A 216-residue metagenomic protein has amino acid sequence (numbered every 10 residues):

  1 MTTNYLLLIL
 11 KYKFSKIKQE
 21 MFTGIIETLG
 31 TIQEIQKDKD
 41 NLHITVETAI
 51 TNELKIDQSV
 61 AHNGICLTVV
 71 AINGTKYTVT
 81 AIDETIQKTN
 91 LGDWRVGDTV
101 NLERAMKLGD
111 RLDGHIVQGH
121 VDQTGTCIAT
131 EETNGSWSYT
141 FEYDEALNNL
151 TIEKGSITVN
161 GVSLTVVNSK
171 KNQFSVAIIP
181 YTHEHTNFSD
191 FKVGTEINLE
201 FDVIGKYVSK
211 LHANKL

Functional and structural regions predicted by a protein language model:
M1-E20: N-terminal amphipathic/basic-hydrophobic helices that include classical n-h-c signal peptides and signal-anchor
Q19-L216: Conserved loop->alpha-helix
